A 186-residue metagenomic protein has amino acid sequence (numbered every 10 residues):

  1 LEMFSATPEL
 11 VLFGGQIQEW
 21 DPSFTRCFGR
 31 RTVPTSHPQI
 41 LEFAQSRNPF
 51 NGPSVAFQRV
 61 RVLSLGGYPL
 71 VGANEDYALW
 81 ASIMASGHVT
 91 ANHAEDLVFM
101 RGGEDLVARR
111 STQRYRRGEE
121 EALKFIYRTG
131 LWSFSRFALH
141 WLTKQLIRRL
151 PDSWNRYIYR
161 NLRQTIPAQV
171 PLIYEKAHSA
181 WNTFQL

Functional and structural regions predicted by a protein language model:
L1-A6: Short alpha-helix within the catalytic core of nucleotide-sugar-dependent glycosyltransferases
T7-E9, T25, T183: Generic N-terminal initiation segments characterized by hydrophobic and/or small/turn-forming residues
T7-I17: A short, conserved acidic/glycine-rich loop-to-beta-strand motif that forms the donor nucleotide-sugar/metal
E9-V11, S64, Q185: Acidic/proline-rich low-complexity IDRs
G15, D21-S23, C27-Q113: Conserved nucleotide-sugar donor-binding catalytic segment
G72-A73, A78, A85-L186: C-terminal subregions of glycosyltransferases and related glycan-biosynthesis enzymes
